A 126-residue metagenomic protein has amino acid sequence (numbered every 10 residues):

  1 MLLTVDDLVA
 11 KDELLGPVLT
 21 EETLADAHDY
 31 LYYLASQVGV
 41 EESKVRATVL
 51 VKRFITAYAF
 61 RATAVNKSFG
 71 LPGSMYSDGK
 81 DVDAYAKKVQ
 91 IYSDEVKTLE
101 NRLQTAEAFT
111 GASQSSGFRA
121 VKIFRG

Functional and structural regions predicted by a protein language model:
M1-V51, T98-G126: Conserved short "hinge" loops at termini or chain/domain junctions
H28-R102: Internal mixed-charge
